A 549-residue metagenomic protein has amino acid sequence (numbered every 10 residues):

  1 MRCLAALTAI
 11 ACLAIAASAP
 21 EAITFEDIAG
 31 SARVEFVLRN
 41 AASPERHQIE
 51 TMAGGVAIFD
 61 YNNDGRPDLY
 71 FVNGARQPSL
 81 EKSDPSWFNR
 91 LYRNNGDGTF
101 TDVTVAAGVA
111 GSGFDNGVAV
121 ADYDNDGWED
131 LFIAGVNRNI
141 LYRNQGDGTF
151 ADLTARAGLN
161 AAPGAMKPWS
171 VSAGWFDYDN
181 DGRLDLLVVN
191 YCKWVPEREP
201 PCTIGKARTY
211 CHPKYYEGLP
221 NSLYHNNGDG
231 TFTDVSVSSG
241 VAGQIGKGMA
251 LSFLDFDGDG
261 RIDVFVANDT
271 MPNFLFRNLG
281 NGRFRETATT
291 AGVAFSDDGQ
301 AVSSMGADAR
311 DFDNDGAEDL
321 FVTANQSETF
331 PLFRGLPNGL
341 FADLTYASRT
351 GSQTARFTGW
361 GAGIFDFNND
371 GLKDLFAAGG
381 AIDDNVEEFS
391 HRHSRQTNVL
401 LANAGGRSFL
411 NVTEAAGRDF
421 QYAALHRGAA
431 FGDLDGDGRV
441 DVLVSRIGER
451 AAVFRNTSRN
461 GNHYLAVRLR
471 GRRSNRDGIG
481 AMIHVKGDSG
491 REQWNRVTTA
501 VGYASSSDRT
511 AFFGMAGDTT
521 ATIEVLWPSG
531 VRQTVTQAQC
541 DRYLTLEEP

Functional and structural regions predicted by a protein language model:
E21-T24, A42, R349-S352, D383 (+1 more regions): Gly/Ser/Thr/Pro-enriched helix-cap/hinge segments flanking short amphipathic alpha-helices
F25, R66-N73, D126-G135, L186-N190 (+6 more regions): Hydrophobic beta-strand segments that make up the repeating blades of beta-propeller and related beta-repeat
F25-I28, T99-G108, T149-A162, G230-A242 (+3 more regions): Blade-edge beta-strand/turn elements of extracellular beta-propeller and related beta-sheet repeat scaffolds
V34-G55, A107-A119, G158-G174, E217 (+7 more regions): Repeat-based blade/solenoid architectures
A53-N63, R93, F114-W128, R143 (+9 more regions): Beta-propeller blade termini
V72-S86, Y191-Y216, A377-R395: Short, conserved, GDST-rich strand-edge loop motifs in beta-rich repeat architectures
N89-N94, P220-N226, R277, R334 (+1 more regions): Beta-propeller blade signature
T104-Y123, I133-Y178, V188-K214, G218-P220 (+1 more regions): Asp-box/WD-like beta-propeller blade repeats and closely related beta-sheet repeat scaffolds
